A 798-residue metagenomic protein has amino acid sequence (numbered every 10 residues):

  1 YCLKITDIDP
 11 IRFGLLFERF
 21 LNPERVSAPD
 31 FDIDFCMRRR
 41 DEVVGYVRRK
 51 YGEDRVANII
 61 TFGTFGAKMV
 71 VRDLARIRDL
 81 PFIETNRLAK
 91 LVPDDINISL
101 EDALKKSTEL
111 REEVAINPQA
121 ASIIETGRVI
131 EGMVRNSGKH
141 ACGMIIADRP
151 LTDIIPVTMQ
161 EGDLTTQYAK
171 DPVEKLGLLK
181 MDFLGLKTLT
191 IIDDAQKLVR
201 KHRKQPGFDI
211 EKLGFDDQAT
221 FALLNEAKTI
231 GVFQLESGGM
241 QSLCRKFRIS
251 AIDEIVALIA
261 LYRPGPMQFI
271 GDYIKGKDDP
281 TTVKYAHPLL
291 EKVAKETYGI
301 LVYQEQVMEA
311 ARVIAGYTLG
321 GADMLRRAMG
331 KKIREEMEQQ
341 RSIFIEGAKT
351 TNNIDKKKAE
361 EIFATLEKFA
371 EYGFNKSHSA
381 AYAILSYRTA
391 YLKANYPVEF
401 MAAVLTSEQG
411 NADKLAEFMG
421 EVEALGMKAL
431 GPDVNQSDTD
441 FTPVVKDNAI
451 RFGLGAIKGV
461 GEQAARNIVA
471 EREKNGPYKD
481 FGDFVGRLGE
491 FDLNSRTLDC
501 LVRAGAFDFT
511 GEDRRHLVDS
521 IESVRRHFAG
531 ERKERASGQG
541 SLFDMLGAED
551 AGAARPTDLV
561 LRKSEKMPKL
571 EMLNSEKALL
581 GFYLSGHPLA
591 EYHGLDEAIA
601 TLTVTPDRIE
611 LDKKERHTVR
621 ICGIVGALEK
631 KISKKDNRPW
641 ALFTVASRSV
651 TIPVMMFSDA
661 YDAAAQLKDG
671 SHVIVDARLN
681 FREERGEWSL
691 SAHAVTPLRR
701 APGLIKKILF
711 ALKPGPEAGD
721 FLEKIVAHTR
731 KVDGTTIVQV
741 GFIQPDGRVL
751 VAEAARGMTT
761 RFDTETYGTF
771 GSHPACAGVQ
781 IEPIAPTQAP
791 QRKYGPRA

Functional and structural regions predicted by a protein language model:
Y1-A529, K533-G538: Alpha-helical scaffold/interaction cores of sigma-54-like transcription cofactors and many family A DNA polymerases
D544-A798: Primarily single-stranded nucleic-acid-binding OB-fold modules
